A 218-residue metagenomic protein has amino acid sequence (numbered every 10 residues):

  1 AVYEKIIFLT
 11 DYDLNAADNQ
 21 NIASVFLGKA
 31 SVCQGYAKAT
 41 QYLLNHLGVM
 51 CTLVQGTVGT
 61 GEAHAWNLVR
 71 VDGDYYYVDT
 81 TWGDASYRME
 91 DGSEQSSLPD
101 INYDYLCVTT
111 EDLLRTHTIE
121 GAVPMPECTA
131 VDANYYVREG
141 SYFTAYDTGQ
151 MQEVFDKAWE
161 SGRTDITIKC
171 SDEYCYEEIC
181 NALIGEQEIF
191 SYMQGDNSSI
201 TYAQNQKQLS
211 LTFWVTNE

Functional and structural regions predicted by a protein language model:
A1-V25: Secondary-structure boundary elements
F8-D13, S31-C33, T57-G61, W82-S86 (+2 more regions): Solvent-exposed loop/turn segments at secondary-structure junctions within structured extracellular/periplasmic domains
A17-Y42: Conserved active-site-adjacent core of cysteine acyl-enzyme catalytic domains
G35-V108: Hydrophobic/aromatic-rich core segments of domains that either
Y75-G185: His-Asp-centered catalytic microenvironments across diverse enzyme cores, prominently the transglutaminase-like
Q187-A203: Solvent-exposed beta-strand/loop surfaces of large extracellular or lumenal domains
S198-E218: C-terminal edge-of-domain segments
